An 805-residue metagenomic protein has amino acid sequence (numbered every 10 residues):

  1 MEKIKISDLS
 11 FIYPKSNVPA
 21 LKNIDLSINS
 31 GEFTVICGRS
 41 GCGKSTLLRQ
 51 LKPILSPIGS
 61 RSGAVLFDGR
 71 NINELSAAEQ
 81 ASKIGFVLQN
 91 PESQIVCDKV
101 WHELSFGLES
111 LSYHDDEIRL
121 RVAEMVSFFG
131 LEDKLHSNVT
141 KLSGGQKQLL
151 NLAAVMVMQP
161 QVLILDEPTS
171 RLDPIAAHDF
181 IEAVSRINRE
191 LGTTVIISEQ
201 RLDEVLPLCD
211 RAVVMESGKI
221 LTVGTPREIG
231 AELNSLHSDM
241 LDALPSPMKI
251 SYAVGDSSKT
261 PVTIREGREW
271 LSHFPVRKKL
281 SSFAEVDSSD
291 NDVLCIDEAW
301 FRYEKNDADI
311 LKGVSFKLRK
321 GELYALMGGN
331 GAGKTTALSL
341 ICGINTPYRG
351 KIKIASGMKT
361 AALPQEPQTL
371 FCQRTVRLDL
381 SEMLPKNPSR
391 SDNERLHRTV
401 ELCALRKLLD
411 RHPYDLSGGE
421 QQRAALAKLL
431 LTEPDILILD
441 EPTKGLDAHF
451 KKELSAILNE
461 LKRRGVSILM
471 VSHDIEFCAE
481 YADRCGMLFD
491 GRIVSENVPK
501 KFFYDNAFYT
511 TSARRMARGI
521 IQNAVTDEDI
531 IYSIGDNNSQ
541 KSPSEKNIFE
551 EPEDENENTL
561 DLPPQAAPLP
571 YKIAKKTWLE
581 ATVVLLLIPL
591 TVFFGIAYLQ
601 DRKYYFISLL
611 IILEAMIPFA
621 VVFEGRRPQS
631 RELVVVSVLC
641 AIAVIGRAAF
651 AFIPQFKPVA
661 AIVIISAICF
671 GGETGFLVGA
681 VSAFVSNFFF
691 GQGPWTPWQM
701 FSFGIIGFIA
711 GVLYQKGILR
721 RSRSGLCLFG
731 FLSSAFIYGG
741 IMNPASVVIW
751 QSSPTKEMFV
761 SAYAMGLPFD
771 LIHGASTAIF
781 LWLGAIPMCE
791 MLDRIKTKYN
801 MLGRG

Functional and structural regions predicted by a protein language model:
K52, C342: Helix-to-loop junction immediately C-terminal to a conserved catalytic motif
S60-R70, G350-T360: Conserved ABC transporter NBD signature motif
D116-K134, S391-L408: Conserved ABC ATPase "signature" region
N138-L142, H412-L416, E420: Conserved ABC ATPase signature
L163-D166, L437-D440: Catalytic Walker B motif of ABC-type/P-loop ATPase nucleotide-binding domains
M215, K219-S251, R492-M516: Conserved beta-strand-loop-alpha-helix hinge in the C-terminal portion of ABC ATPase nucleotide-binding domains
N234-D292, Y509-N556: ABC ATPase nucleotide-binding domains
